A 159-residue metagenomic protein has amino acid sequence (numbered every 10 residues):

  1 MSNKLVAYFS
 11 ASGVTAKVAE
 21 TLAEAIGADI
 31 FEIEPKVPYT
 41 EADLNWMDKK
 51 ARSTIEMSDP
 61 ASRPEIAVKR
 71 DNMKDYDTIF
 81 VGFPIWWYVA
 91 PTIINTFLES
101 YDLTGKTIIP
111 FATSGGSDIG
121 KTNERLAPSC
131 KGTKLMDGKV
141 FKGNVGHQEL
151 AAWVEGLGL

Functional and structural regions predicted by a protein language model:
M1-T78, Y88-A90, N95, E99 (+1 more regions): N-terminal beta1-alpha1-beta2 submodule of the flavodoxin-like/Rossmannoid cofactor-binding fold
I26-A28, K106, T133-K134: A structural micro-motif
S53, K106-T107: P-loop/Walker A phosphate-binding loop and immediately adjacent motor/lid segment at beta-alpha junctions
M73, E99-G105, S129-C130: Short, conserved loop/helix-junction motifs that constitute active-site signature segments in enzyme catalytic cores
F83-P84: Glycine-rich, N-terminal phosphate-binding loop of Rossmann-like dinucleotide-binding domains
W87-Y88, G116: Acidic catalytic loop of the alpha/beta-hydrolase fold
I109-V145: Short, glycine-/small-residue-rich phosphate/pyrophosphate-handling segment
